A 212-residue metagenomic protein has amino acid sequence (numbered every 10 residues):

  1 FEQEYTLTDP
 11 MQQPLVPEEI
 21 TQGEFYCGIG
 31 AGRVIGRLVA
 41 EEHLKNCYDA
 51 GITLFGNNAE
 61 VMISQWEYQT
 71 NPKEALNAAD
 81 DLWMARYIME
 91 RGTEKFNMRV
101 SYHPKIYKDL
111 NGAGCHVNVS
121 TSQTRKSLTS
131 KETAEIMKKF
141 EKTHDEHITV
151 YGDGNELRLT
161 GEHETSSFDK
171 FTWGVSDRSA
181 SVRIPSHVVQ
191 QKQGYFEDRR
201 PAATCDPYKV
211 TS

Functional and structural regions predicted by a protein language model:
F1-S212: Glycine-rich, acidic/polar active-site loops that bind/position phosphate-bearing ligands
